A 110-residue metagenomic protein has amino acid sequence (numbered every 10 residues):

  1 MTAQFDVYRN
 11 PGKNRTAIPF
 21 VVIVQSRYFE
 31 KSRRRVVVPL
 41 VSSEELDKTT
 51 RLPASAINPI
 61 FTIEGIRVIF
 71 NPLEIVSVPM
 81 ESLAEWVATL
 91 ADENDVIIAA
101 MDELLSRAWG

Functional and structural regions predicted by a protein language model:
Q4-V7, P11, R15-I57: Compact nucleic-acid interaction/catalytic patches
F61-G110: C-terminal terminal-subdomain/extension
